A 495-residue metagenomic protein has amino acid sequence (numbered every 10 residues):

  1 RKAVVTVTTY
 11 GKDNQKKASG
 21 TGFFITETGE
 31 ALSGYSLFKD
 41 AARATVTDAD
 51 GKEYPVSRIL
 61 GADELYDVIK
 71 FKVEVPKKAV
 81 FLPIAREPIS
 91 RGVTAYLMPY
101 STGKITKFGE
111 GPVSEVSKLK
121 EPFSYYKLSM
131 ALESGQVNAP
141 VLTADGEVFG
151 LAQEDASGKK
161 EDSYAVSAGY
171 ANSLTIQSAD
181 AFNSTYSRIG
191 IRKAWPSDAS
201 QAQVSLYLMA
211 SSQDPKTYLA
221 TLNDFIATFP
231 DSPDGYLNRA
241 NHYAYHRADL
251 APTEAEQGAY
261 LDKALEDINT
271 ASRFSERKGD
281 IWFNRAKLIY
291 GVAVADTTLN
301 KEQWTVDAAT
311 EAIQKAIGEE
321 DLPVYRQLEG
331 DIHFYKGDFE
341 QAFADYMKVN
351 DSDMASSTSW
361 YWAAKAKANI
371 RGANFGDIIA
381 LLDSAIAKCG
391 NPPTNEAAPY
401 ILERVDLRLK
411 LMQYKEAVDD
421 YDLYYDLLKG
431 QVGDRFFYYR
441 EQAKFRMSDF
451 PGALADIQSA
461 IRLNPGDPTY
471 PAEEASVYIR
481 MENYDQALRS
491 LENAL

Functional and structural regions predicted by a protein language model:
R1-F24, E30-G34, R43: N-terminal activation segment of mature serine protease catalytic domains
K2-T9, E74-V80, T106-I176: Active-site region of chymotrypsin-like
T26-K107, P122-Y125, S134: Conserved active-site neighborhood of the chymotrypsin/trypsin-like protease fold
L151-D224: C-terminal cap/linker of serine protease catalytic domains
P230-D231, N269, E276-R277, E319-D321 (+5 more regions): Short coil turns that delineate tetratricopeptide repeat
N241, Y245-A248, K287, V294 (+5 more regions): Residue-level recognition of tetratricopeptide repeat
Y245-D249, G291-V292, Y335, N369-R371 (+4 more regions): Register position in tetratricopeptide repeats
